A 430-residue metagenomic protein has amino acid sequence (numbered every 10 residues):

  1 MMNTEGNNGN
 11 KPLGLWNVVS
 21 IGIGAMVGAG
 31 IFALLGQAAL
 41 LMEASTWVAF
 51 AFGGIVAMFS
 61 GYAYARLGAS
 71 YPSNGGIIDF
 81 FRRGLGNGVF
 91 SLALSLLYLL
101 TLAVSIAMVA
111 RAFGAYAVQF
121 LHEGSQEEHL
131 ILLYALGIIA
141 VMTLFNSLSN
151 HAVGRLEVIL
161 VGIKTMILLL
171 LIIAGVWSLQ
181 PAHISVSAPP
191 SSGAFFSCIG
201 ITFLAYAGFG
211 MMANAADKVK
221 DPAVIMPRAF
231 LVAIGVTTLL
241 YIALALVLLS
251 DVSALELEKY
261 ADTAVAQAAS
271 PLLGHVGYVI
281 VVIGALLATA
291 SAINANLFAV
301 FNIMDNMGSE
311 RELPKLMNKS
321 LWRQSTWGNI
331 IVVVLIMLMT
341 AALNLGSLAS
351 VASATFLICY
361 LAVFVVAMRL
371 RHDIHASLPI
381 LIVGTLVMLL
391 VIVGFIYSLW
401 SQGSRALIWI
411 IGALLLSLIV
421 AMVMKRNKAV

Functional and structural regions predicted by a protein language model:
M1-S45, M58, Y62, S417-V430: Membrane-interface "cap" regions at the ends of multi-pass membrane proteins
N3-N10, W47, G124-L133, V158-Y278 (+2 more regions): Helix-loop-helix junctions that connect adjacent transmembrane segments in multi-pass membrane transporters
P12-G22, I55, G86-T101, Y134-I138 (+3 more regions): Select transmembrane alpha-helical segments in multipass membrane proteins
I31-L35, A110-F113, F145-H151, Q180 (+5 more regions): Transmembrane helix-loop junctions in multi-pass membrane proteins
Q37-L40, F59-I139, T143-S147, V282-N306 (+1 more regions): Hydrophobic transmembrane alpha-helices that form the core helical bundles of multi-pass secondary transporters
G76-N87, Q119-E123, L231-N294, E312-S347: TM-loop-TM module centered on a large, flexible mid-protein loop between adjacent transmembrane helices in multi-pass
A117, L130-S178, P189-S191, F230-I234 (+3 more regions): Membrane-interface loop-to-helix entry segments
A174, L179, M368-H372, A376-V430: A generic transmembrane alpha-helix motif of multi-pass inner-membrane proteins
